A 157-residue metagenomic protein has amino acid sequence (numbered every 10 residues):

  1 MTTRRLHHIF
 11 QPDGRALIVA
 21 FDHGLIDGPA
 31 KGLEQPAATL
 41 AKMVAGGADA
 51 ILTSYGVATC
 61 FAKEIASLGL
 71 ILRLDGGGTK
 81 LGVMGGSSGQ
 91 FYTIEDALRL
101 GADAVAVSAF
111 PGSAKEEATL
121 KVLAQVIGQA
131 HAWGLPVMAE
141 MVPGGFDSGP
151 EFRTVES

Functional and structural regions predicted by a protein language model:
M1-Q11: N-terminal basic/disordered segments at the start of proteins
Q11, A16-K80, M84-S157: Alpha/beta enzyme core
